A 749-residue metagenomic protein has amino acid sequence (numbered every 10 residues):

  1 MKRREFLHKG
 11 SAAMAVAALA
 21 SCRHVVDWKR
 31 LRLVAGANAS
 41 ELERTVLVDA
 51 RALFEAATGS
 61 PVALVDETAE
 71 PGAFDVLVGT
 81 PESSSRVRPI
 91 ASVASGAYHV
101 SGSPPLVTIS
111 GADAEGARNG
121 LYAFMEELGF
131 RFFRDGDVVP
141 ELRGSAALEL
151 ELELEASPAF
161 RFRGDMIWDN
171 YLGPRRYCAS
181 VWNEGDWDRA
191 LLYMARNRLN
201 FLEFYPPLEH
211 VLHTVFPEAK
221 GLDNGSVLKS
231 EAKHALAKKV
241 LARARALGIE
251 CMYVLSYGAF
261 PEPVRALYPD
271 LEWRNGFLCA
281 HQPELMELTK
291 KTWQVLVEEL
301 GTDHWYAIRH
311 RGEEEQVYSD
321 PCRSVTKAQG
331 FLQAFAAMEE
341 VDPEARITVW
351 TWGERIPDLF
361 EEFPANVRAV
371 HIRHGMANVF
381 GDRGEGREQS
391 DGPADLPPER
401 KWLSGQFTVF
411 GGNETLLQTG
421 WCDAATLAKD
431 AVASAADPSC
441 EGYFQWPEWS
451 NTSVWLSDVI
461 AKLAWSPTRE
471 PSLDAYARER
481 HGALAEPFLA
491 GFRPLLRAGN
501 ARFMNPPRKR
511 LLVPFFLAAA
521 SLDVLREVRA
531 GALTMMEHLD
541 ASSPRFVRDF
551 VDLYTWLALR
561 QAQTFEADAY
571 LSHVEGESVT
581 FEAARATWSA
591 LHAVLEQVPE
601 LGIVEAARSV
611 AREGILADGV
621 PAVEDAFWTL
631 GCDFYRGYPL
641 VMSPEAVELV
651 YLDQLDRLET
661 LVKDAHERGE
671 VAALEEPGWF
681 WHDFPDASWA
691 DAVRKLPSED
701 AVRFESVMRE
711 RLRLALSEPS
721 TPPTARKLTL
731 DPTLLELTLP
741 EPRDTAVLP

Functional and structural regions predicted by a protein language model:
E5-R23: N-terminal export signals
G10, D66, V78, S110-A112 (+8 more regions): Glycine-rich, histidine-containing beta strand-loop boundary motifs that form or position
H24-F160: Contiguous, structured surface segment used for ligand recognition
A39-L47, A114, S180-W187, S230-H234 (+1 more regions): Solvent-exposed, acidic/flexible segments
E55, S60-A63, G72, E141-R143 (+5 more regions): Catalytic-core regions of glycoside hydrolase
D137-R189, Y193-F201: An acidic-aromatic substrate-binding cleft motif
C440, W465-P742: Catalytic domains of carbohydrate-active enzymes that cleave complex glycans
